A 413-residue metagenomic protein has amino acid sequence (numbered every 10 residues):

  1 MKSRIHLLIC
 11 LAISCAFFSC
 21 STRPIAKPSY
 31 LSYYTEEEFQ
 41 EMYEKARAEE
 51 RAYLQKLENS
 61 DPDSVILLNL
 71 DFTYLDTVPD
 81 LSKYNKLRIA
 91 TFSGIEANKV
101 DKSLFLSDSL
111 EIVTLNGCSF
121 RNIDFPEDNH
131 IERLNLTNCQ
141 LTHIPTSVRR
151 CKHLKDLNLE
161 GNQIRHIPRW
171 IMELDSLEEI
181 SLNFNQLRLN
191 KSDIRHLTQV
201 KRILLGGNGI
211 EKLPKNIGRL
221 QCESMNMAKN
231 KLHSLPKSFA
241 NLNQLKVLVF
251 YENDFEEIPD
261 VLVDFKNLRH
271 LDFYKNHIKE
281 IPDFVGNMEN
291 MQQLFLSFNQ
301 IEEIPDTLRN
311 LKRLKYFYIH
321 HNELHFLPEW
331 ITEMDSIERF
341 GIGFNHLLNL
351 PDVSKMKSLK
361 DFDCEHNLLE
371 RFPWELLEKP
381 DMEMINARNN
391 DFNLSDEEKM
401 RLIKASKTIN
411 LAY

Functional and structural regions predicted by a protein language model:
F17-S19: C-terminal motif of bacterial Sec signal peptides marking the signal peptidase cleavage site
S21-R23: Bacterial signal peptide processing site
Q40-R47, L57-R121, N129-I131: LRR N-terminal entry segment and analogous cap-like coil->beta motifs
I66-L68, A90-F92, E111-L115, E132-L136 (+12 more regions): Conserved hydrophobic beta-strand positions in leucine-rich repeat
V78-L81, V100-S103, F120-P126, I144-S147 (+11 more regions): The feature encodes a structural signal of leucine-rich repeats
K83-L87, F105-S109, E127-I131, R149-H153 (+11 more regions): Leucine-rich repeat
S358-Y413: Leucine-rich solenoid repeat scaffolds
